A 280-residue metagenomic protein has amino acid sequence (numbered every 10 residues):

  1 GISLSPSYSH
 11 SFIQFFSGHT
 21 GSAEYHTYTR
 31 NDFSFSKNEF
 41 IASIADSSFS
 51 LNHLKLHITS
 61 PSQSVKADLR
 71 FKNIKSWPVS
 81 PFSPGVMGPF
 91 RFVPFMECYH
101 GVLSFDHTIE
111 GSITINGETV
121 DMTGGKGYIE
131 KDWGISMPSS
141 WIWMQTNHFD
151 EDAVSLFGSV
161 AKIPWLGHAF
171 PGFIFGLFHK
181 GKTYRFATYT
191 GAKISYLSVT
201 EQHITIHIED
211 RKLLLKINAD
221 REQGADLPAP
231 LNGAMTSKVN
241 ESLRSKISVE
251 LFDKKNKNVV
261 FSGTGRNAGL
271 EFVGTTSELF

Functional and structural regions predicted by a protein language model:
G1-F280: Structured soluble/peripheral alpha/beta segments that form catalytic or ligand/cofactor-binding pockets
